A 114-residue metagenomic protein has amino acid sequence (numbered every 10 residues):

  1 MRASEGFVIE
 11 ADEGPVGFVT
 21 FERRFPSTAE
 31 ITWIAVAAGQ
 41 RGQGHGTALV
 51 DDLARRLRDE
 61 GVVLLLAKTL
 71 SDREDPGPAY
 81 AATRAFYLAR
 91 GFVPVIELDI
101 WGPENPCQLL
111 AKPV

Functional and structural regions predicted by a protein language model:
M1-T32, A37, V50-D52, R56 (+3 more regions): Acetyl-CoA-dependent GNAT
S4, N105-L109: Short hydrophobic/aromatic beta-strand or adjacent loop that forms the aromatic wall/cage of a ligand/substrate-binding
P26-T28, L64, C107: A generic structural signal for beta-strand entry/edge sites
I34-G42, L70-R73: A short, internal acetyl-CoA/4′-phosphopantetheine-binding micro-motif in the GNAT/acyltransferase core
V36, G42-D59, Y80-A85, A89: Conserved acetyl-CoA-binding loop-helix of GNAT-fold acetyltransferases
T47, D72-E97, E104: Conserved active-site alpha-helix within GNAT-family acetyltransferase domains
L57-A79: Conserved GNAT acetyl-CoA-binding A-motif
A81-A82, L110-K112: Short low-complexity, flexible loop/linker segments enriched in glycine and/or proline with clustered acidic
